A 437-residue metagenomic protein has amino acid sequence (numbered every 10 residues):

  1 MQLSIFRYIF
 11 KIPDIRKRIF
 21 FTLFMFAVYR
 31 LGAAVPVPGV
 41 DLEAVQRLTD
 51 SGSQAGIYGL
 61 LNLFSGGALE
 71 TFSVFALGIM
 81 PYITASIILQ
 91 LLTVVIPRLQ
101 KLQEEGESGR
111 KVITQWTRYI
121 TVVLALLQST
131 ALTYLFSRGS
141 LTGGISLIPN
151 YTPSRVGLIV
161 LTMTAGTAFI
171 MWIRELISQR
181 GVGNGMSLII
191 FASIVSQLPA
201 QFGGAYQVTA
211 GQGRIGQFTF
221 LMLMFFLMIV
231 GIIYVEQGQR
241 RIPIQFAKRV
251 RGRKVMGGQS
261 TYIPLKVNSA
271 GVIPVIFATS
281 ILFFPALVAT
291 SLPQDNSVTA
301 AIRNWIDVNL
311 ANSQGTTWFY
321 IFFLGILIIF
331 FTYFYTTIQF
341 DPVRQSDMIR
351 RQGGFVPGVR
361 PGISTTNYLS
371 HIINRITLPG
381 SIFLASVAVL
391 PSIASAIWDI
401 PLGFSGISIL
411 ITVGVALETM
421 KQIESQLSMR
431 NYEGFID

Functional and structural regions predicted by a protein language model:
M1-Q103, S108-D437: N-terminal cationic and glycine-rich segments that engage phosphates or anionic surfaces
